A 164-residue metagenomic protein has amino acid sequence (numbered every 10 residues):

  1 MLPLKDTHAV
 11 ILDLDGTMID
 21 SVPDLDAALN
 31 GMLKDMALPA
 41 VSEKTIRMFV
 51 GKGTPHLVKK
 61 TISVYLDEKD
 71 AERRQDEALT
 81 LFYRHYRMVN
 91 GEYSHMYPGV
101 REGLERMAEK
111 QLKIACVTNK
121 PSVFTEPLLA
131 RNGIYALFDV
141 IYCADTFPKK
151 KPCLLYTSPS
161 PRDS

Functional and structural regions predicted by a protein language model:
P3-L14, M18-E102, R106, K110 (+2 more regions): N-terminal helical cap/lid subdomain that shapes the substrate entry/recognition surface in HAD-like hydrolases
P39, I134-D139: Conserved H-loop
G51, K150-K151: Active-site loop of classical SDR/Rossmann-like NAD(P)-dependent oxidoreductases, centered on the catalytic Tyr-X3-Lys
L112-A115: Short active-site oxyanion
T118, C153: Short, conserved phosphate/pyrophosphate- and ester-handling motifs at nucleotide-, phospho-/glycolipid
N132-Y135, L155: Short, hinge-like loop/turn segments at secondary-structure boundaries
V140-P148: Histidine/lysine/aspartate-rich catalytic loop segments that bind and position anionic ligands
Y156-D163: Conserved small/polar residues in nucleotide/adenosyl-binding loops
